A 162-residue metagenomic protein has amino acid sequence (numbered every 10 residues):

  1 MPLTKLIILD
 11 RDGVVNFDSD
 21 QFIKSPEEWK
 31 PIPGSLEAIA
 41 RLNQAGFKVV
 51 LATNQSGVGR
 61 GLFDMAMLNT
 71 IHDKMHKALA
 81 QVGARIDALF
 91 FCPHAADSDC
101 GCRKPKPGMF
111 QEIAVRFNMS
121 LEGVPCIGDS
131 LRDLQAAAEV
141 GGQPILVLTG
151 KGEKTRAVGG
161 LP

Functional and structural regions predicted by a protein language model:
P2-V50: Active-site neighborhood of HAD-like aspartate-dependent phosphohydrolases
S19-I23, G61-L62, R156-G159: Short acidic, glycine/proline-rich loop/turn micro-motifs
P26-P31, F63-T70, K104-P105: Alpha-helix N-cap and loop-to-helix initiation/capping positions
S35, I39-H72, D87-S98, A137: Substrate-recognition element of Asp-dependent hydrolases with the DxDx(T/V) motif
F47, A84, G142: Short phosphate-binding/catalytic loops that engage adenosine nucleotides
I71-F91, R156-P162: Structural recognition of alpha->loop->beta junctions
G101-L134: Conserved Lys-Pro-Asp/Glu-containing loop-to-beta segment of HAD-superfamily phosphomonoesterases, centered on
C126-P162: Acidic, Mg2+-coordinating phosphoryl-transfer loop and its flanking beta/alpha structural elements, shared across
